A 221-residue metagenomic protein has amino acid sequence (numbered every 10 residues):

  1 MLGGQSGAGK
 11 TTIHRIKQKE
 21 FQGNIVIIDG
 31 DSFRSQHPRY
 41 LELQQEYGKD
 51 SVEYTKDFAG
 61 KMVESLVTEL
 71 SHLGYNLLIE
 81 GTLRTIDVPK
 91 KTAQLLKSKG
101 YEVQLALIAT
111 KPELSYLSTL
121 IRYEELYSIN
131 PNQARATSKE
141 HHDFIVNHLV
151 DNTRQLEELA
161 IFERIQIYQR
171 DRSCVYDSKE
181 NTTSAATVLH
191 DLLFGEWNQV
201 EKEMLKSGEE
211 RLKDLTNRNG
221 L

Functional and structural regions predicted by a protein language model:
Q5-S6: The conserved Walker
G9: Conserved glycine(s) of the Walker
I13: Hydrophobic positions on the alpha1 helix immediately C-terminal to the Walker A/P-loop
I25-K99: Conserved nucleotide-sensing/catalytic segment adjacent to the nucleotide-binding pocket in NTP-handling enzymes
L77-T82, Q104-A106, K139-E140: Short catalytic-loop micro-motif centered on adjacent basic/acidic residues
K97-L120: Conserved phosphate-donor/acceptor-positioning beta-strand/loop module used by diverse small-molecule
L117-L221: Conserved GTP-binding G-domain of TRAFAC-class P-loop NTPases and closely related GTPase folds
